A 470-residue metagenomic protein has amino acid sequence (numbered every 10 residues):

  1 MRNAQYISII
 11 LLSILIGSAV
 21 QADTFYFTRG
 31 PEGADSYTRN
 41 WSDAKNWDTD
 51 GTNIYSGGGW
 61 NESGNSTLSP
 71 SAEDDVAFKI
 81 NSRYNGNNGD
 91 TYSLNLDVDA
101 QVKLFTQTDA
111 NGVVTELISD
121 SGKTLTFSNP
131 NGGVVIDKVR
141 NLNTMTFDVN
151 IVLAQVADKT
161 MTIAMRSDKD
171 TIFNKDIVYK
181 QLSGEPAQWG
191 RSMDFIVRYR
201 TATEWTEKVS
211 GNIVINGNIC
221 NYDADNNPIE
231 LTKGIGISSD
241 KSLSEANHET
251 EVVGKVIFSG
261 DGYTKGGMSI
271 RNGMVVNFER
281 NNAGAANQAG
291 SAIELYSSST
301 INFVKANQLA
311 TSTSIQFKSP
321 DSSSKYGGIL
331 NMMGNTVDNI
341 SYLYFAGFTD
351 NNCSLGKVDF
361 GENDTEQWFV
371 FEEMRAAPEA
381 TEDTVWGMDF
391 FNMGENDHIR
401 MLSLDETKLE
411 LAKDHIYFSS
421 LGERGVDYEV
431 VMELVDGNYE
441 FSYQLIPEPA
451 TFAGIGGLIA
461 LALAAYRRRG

Functional and structural regions predicted by a protein language model:
M1-S8: Bacterial N-terminal signal peptides that target proteins for export
S8-L15: Bacterial N-terminal signal peptides
A19-A154, G394, S403-L445: Solvent-exposed adhesion/ligand-recognition segments of exported proteins
F25-E32, R39-W41, R140-F147, I151-L295 (+4 more regions): Extracellular repeat-rich scaffold modules on cell surfaces
A44, E73, G89-T91, D97-V102 (+28 more regions): Surface-exposed or flexible loop/turn and strand-edge residues in extracellular/cell-surface modules
N331-D436: Extracellular, surface-exposed repeat/solenoid domains
E448-Y466: A short, hydrophobic C-terminal helix/tail in secreted or cell-surface proteins
R469-G470: Membrane-interface capping segments at transmembrane-helix boundaries
